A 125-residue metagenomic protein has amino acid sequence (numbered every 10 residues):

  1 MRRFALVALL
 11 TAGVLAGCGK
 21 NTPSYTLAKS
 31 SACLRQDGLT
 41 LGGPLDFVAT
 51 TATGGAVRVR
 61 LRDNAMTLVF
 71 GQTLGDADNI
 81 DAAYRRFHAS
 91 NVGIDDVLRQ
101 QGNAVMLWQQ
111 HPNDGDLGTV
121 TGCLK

Functional and structural regions predicted by a protein language model:
M1-L6: Bacterial N-terminal signal peptides that target proteins for export
V14-G17: C-terminal motif of bacterial Sec signal peptides marking the signal peptidase cleavage site
G19-N21: Bacterial signal peptide processing site
S24-A28, H111-D114: Soluble non-cytosolic domains of exported or imported proteins
K29, C33-D37, T119-C123: Generic non-transmembrane alpha-helical segments
C33-A65, N79-I94: Short, compositionally biased low-complexity segments enriched in polar/charged residues
A65-K125: Extracytosolic low-complexity repeat regions of secreted or lipid-anchored proteins
